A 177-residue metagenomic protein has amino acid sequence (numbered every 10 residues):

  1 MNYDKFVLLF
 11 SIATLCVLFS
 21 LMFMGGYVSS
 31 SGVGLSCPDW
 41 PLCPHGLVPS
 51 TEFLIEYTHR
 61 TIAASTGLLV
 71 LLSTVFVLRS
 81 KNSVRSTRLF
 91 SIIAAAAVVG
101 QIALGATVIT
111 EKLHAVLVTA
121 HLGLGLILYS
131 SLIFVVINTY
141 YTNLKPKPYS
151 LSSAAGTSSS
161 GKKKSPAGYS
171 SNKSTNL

Functional and structural regions predicted by a protein language model:
M1-L177: Polytopic transmembrane helical bundles with strong interfacial aromatic enrichment
